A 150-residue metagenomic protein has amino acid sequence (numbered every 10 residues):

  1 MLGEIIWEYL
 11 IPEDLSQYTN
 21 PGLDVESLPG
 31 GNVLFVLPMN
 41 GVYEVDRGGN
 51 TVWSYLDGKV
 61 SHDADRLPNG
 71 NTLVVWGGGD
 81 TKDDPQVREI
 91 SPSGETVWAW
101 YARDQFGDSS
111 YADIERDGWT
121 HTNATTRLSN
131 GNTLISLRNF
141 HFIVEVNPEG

Functional and structural regions predicted by a protein language model:
M1-G150: Histidine-/acidic-rich catalytic cores in large beta-rich domains
